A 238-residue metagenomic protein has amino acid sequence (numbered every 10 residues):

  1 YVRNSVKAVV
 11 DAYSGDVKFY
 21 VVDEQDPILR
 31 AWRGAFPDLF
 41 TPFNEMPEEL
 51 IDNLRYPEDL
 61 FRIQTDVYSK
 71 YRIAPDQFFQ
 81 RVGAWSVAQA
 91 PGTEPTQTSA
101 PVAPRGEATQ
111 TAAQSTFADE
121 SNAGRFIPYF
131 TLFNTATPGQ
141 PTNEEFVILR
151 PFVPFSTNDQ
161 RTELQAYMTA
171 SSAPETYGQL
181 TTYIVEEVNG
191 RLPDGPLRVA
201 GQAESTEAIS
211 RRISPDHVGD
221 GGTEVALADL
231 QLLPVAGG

Functional and structural regions predicted by a protein language model:
Y1-A35: Internal mixed beta-strand/loop scaffold within catalytic domains of large alpha/beta enzymes
D26-G238: Accessory, solvent-exposed terminal regions and/or long lumenal/extracellular loops of proteins
